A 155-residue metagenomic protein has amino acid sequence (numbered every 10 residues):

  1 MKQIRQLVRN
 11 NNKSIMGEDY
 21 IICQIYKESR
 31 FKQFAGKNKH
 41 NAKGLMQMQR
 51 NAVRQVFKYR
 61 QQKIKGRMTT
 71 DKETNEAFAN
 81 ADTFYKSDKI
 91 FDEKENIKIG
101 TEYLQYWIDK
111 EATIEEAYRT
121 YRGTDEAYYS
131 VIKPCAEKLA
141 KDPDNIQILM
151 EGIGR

Functional and structural regions predicted by a protein language model:
M1-K13, K32, R54-R155: Non-catalytic cell-wall polysaccharide-engagement segments
N12-I15, K37: Short secondary-structure boundary/capping segments within folded domains
I15-K32, M48, G100: Short, functionally critical alpha-helical segments immediately adjacent to catalytic or ligand/cofactor-binding
M16-I21, N41-G44, T113, A117: Residue-level detector of well-ordered alpha-helical segments, enriched for hydrophobic/aromatic packing positions
S29-A42: Short amphipathic alpha-helical segments at helix boundaries and their inter-helical linkers
N41, R50-A52, Y121: A mature extracytoplasmic/lumenal domain signature
G44-Q47, K72-E73: Glycine-centered small-residue hotspots that permit tight backbone geometry or close packing
